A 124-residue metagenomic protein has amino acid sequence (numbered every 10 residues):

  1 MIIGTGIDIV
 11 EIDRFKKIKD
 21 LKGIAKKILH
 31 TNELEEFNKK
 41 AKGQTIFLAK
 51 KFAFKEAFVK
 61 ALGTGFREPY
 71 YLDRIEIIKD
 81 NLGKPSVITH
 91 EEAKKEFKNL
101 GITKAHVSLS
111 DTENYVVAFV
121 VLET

Functional and structural regions predicted by a protein language model:
M1-T124: Core catalytic alpha/beta fold that binds nucleotide/phospho-ligands
